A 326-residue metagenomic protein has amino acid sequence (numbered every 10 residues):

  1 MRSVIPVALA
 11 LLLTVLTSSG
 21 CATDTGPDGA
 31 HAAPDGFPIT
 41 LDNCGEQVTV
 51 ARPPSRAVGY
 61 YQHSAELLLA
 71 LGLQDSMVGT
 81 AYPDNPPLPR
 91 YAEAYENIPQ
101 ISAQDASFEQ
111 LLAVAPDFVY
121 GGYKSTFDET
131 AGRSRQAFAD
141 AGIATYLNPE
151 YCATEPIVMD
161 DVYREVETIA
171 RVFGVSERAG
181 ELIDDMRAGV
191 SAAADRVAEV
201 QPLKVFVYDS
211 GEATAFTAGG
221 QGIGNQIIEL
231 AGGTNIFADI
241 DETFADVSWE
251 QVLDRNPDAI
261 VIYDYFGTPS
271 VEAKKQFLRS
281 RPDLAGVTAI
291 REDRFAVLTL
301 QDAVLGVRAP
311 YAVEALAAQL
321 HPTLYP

Functional and structural regions predicted by a protein language model:
R2-A65, R171-Y208, Q319-P326: Bacterial Sec-exported substrate-binding components of ABC uptake systems
N43-G45, P99-E109, I240-S248: Short helix-initiation/N-cap motifs at beta->coil->alpha
Q47, R133-S210, F237, D293-P326: Extracytoplasmic substrate-binding proteins
Y60-V114, F118, Y123-F127, I236: A short, structured surface patch at a secondary-structure boundary
H63-E66, P83-P86, F118, K124-D128 (+5 more regions): Solvent-exposed loop/turn segments at secondary-structure junctions within structured extracellular/periplasmic domains
S64-L67, L73, S107, T130-S134 (+11 more regions): Stable alpha-helical elements in mature extracytoplasmic
D84-P87, T217-A245: Alpha-helical, coiled-coil/dimerization segments enriched in small aliphatic residues
S125-D140, A259-L278: A ligand-binding cleft/hinge motif common to bilobed small-molecule-binding domains
